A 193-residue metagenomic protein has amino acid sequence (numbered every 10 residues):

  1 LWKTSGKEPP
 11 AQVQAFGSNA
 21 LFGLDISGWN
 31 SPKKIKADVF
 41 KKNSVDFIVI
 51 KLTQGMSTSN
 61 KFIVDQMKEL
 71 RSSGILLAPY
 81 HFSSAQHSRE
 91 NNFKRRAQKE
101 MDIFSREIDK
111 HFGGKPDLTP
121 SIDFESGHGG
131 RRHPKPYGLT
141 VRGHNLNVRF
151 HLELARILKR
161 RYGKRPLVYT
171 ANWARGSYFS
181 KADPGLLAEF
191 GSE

Functional and structural regions predicted by a protein language model:
T4-R161: Substrate-binding cleft of extracellular glycoside hydrolase catalytic domains
L77, K164-P166, G185: Hydrophobic anchor at the start of a short beta-strand that flanks the dinucleotide cofactor-binding loop
S88-R96, R175-L186: Glycine-rich, charge-decorated loop segments at or immediately adjacent to ligand/cofactor-binding or catalytic sites
R106, R149, D183-E193: Acidic, His- and aromatic-enriched active-site or binding-groove loops in soluble protein domains that engage sugars
K159-F179: Aromatic-lined carbohydrate-recognition surfaces of secreted/lumenal glycan-active proteins
